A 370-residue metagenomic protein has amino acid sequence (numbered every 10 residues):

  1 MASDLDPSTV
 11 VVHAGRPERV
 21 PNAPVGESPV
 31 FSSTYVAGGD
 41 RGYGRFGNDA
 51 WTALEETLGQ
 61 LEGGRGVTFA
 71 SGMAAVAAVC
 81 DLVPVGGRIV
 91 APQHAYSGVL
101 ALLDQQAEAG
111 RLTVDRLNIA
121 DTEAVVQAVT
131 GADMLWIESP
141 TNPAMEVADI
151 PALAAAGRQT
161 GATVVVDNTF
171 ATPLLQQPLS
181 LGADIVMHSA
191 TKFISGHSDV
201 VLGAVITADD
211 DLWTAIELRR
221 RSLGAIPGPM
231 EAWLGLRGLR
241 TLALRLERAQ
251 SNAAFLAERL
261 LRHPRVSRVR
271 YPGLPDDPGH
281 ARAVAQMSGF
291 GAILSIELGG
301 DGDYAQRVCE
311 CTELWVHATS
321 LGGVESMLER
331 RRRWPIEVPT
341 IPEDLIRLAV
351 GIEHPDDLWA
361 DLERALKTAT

Functional and structural regions predicted by a protein language model:
M1-V30: Short conserved active-site loop signatures built around small residues
A2, V67-H263: Conserved PLP-enzyme active-site core in the AAT-like
E27-V30, T34-L82, G98-A107: Conserved N-terminal alpha-helix of the aminotransferase class I/II PLP-enzyme fold
M134, T163, I185, R268 (+2 more regions): Structural preference for beta-strand elements that scaffold enzyme active sites
I150, R245, E310, S326-T370: PLP-dependent enzyme catalytic core of the Aspartate aminotransferase-like
L223-G224, C311-G322, A365-T370: A common structural junction motif
G235-L244, G291-G299, I346-G351: Short, well-ordered beta-strand elements within core beta-sheets of diverse protein domains
A254-E313, R332-T340: Conserved small-domain helix->loop->beta segment predominantly found in fold-type I
